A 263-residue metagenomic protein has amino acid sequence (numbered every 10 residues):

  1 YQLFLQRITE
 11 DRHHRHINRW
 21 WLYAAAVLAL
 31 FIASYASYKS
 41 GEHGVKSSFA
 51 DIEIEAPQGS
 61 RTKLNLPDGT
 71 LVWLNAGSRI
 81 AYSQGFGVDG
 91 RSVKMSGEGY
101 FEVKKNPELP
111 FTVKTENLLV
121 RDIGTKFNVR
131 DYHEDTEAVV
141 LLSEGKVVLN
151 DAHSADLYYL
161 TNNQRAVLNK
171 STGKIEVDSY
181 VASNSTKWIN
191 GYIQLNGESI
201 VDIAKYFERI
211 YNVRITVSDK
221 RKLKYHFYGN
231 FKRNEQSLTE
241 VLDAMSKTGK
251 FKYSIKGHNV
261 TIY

Functional and structural regions predicted by a protein language model:
Y1-H13: Disordered, charged N-terminal biogenesis/targeting segments of membrane/secreted proteins
E10-A24, F31-Y263: A residue-level detector for the "anchor" residue at the start of short, highly conserved motifs
